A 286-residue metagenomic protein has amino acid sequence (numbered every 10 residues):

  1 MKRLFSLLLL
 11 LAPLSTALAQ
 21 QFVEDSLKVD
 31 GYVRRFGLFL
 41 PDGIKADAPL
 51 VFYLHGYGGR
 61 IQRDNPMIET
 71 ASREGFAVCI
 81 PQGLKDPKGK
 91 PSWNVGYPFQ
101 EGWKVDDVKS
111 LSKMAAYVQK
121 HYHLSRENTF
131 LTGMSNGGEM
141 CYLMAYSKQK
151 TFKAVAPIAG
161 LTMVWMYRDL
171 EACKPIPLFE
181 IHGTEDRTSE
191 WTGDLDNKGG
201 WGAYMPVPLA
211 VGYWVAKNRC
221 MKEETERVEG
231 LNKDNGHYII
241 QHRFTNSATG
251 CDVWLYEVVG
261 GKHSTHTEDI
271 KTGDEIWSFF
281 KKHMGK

Functional and structural regions predicted by a protein language model:
L4-L14: Sec-dependent N-terminal signal peptides
A17-L50, G59, T70-R73, F99 (+9 more regions): A domain-start/cap signature at the N-terminus of enzymes
I44-G89, F152, V164-W165, T188-E190 (+1 more regions): Short substrate-entry loop that stabilizes the transition state in hydrolases
G83-D106: Cap/lid segment of the alpha/beta-hydrolase catalytic domain
K109-E127: Conserved acidic catalytic loop of the alpha/beta-hydrolase fold
C173-L178, T249-V253: Short, proline-enriched alpha-helix->beta-strand connector loops that line the catalytic pocket of alpha/beta-hydrolase
E180-H182: Short beta-strand/loop motif that positions the catalytic acidic residue of the alpha/beta-hydrolase fold
T184-T225: Accessory cap/linker subdomain of secreted extracellular hydrolases
